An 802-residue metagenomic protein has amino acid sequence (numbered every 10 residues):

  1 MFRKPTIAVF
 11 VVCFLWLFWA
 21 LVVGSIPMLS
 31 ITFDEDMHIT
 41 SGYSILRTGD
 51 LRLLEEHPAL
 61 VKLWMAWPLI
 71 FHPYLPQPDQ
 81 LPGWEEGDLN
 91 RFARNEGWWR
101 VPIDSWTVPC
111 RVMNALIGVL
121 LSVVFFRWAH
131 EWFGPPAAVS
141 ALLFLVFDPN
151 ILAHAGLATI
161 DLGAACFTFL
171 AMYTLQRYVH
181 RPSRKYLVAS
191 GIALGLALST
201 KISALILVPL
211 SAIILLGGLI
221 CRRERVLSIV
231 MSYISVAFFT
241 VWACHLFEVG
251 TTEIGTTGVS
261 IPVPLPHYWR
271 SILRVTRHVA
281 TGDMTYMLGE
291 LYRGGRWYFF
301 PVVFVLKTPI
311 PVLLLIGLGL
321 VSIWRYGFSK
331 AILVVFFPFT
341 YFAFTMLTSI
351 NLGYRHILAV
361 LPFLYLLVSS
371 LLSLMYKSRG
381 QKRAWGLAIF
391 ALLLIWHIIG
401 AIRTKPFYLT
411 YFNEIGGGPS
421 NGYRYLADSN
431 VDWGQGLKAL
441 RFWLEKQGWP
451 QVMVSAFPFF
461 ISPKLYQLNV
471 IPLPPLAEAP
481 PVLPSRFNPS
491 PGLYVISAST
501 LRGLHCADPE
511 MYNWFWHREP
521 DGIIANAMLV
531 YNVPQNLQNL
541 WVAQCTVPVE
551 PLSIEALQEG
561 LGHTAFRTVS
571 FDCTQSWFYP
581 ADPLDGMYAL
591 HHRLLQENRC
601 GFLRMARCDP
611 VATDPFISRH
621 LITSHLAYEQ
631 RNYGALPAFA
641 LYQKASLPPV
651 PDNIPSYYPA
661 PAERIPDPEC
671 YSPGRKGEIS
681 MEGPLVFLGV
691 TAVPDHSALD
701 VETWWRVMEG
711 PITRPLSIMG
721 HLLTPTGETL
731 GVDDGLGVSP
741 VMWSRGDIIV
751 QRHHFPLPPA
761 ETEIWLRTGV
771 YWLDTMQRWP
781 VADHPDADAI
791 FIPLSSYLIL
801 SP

Functional and structural regions predicted by a protein language model:
V9-C13, P209, V230-F239, V321-G327 (+2 more regions): Signature aromatic-anchored transmembrane alpha helix within multi-pass, membrane-resident enzymes that catalyze glycan
F14-L15, S140, I316-L318, Y326-M346 (+1 more regions): Transmembrane alpha-helix segments characteristic of polytopic inner-membrane glycan-assembly/cell-envelope
L51-M113, T252-R293: Interfacial juxtamembrane loops and adjacent helix segments that form the catalytic/substrate-binding surfaces
V112-W132, L170: Transmembrane-helix motifs of polytopic, lipid-linked glycan transferases
W132, A171-L187: Membrane-interface transmembrane helices that cradle and orient dolichyl/undecaprenyl
A141-V146, Y173, L194, L198: Short helix- or helix-capping micro-motifs that position conserved polar/aromatic residues at function-defining sites
V303, T308-F328, P480-V482: Hydrophobic, aromatic-rich transmembrane alpha-helices and their immediate juxtamembrane boundary segments
N413-P802: C-terminal luminal/periplasmic domains and tails of membrane-associated envelope-modifying transferases
